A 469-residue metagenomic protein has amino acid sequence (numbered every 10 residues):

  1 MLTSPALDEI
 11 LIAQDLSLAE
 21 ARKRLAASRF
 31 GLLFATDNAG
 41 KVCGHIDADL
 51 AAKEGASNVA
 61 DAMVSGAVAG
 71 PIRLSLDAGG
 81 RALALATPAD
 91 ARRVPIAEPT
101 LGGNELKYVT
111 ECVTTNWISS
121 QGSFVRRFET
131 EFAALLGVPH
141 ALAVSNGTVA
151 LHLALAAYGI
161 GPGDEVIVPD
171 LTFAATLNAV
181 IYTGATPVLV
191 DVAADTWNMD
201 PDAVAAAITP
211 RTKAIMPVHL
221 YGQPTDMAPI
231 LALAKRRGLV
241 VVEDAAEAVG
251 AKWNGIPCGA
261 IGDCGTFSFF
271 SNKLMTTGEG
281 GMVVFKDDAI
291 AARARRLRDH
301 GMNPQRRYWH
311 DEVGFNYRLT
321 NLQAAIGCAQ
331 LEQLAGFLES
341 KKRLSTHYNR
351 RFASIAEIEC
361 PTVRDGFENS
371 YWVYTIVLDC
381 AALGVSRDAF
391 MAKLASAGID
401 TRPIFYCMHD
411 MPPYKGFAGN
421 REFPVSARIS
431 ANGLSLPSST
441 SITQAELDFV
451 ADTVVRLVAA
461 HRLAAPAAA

Functional and structural regions predicted by a protein language model:
M1-I118, H219: Tandem CBS (Cystathionine beta-synthase) repeat/Bateman regulatory domains
F34, P169, L436-P437: Short, proline-centered helix/strand-breaking motifs
R92, P99, A156, I160-A245 (+1 more regions): PLP-dependent aminotransferase-like
Q121-E165, A179-I181, L189-D191, I256: Phosphate-binding glycine-rich loop
F128-T130, P139, D202, A214-V218 (+3 more regions): PLP-dependent aminotransferase class I/II
E243-T277, R306-D311, E359: Conserved active-site segment immediately N-terminal to the catalytic lysine that forms the internal aldimine
A260-M302, N321: Active-site PLP attachment segment
